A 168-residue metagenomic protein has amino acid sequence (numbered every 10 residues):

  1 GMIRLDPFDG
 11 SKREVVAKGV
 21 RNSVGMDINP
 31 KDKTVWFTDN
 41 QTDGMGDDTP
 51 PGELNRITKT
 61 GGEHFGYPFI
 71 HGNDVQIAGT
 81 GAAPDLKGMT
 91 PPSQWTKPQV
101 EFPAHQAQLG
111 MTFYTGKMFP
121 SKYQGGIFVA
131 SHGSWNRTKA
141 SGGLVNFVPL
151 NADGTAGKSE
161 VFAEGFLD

Functional and structural regions predicted by a protein language model:
I3-E14, R21-N22, D27-D168: Beta-propeller domain segments
